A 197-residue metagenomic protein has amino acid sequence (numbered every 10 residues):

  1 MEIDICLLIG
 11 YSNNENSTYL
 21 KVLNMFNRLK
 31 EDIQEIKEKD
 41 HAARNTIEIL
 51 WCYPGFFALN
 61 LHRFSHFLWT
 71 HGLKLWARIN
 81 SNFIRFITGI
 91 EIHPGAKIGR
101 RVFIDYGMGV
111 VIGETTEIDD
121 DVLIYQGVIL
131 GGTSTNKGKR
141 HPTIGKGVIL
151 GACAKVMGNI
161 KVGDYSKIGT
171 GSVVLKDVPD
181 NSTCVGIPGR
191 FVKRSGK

Functional and structural regions predicted by a protein language model:
M1-T88, K197: Terminal amphipathic alpha-helical/low-complexity segments used for targeting or macromolecular assembly
T88, H93-P94, G99-R100, D105-E114 (+11 more regions): Left-handed beta-helix
K137-H141, K197: Conserved phosphate- and dinucleotide-binding cores of soluble alpha/beta proteins, encompassing both enzyme active
